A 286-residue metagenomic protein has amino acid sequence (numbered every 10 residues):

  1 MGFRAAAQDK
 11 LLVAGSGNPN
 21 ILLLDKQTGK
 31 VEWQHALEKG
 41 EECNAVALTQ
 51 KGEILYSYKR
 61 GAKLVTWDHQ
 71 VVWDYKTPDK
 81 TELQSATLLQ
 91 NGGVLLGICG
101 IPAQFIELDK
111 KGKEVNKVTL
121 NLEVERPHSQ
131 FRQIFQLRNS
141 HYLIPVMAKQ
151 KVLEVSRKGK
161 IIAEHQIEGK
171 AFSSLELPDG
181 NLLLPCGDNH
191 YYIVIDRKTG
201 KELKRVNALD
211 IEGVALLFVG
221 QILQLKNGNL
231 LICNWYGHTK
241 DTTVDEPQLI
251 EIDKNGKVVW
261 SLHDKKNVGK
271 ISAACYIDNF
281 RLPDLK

Functional and structural regions predicted by a protein language model:
M1-A5: C-terminal segment of classical bacterial N-terminal signal peptides
A6-K286: Histidine-/acidic-rich catalytic cores in large beta-rich domains
